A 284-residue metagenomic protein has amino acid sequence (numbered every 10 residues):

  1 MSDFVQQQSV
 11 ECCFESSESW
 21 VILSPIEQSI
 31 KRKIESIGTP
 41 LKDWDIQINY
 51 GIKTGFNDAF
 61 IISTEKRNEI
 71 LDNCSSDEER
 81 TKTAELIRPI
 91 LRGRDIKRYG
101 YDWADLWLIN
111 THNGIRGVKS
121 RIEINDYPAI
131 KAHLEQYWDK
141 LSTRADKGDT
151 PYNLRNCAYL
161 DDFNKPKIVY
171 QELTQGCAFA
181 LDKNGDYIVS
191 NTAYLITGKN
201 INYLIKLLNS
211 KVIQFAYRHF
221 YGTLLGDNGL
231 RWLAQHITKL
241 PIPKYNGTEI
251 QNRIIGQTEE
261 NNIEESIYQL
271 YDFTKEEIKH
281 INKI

Functional and structural regions predicted by a protein language model:
D3-Q6, V10-E249: Polybasic, glycine- and aromatic-enriched phosphate-binding surface used to engage nucleic acids
H236-Y271: Extended amphipathic alpha-helical segments enriched in small hydrophobics
E264-I284: Conserved AMP-binding
